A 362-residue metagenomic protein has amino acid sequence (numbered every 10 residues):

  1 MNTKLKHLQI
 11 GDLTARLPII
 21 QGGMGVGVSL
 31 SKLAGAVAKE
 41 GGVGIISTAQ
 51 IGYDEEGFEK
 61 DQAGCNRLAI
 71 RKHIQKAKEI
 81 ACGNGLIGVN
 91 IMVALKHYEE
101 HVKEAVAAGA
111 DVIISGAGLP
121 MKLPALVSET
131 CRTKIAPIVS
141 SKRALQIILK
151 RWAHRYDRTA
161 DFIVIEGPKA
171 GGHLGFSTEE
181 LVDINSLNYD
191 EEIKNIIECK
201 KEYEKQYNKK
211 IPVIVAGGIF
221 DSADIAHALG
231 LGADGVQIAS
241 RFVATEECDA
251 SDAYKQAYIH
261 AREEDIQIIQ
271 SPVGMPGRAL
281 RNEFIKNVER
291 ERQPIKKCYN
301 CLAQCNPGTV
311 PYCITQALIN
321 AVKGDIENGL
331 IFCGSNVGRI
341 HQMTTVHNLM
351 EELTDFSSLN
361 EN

Functional and structural regions predicted by a protein language model:
M1-Q206: Active-site entrance/lid segments in N-terminal catalytic domains of soluble metabolic enzymes
I20, A170-I214, F220-N362: Conserved active-site-proximal phosphate/metal-binding subdomains
V28, I219-F220: Residue-level detector of alpha-helix initiation sites
